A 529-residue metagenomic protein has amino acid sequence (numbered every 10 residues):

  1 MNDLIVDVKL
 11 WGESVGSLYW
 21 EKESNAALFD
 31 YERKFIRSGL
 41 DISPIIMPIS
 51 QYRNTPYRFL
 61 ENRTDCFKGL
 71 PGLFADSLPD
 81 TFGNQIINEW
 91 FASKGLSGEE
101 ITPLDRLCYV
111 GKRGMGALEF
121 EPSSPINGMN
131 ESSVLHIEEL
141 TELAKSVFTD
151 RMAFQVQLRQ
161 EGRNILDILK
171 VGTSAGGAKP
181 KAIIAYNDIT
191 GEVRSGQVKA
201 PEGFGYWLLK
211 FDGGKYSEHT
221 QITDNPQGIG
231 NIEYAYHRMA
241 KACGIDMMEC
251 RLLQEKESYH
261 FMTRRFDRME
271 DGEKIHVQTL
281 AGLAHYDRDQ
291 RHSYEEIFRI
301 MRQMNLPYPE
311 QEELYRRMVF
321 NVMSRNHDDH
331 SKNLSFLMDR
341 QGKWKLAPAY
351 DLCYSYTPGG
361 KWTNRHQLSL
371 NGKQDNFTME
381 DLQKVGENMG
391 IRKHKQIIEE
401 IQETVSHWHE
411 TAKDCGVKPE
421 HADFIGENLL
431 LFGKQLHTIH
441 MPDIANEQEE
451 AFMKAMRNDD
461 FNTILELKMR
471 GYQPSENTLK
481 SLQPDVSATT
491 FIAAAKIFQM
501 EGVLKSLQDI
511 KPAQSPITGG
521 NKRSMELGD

Functional and structural regions predicted by a protein language model:
M1-M441, R523-M525: Phosphate/dinucleotide-binding and metal-coordinating scaffold of catalytic cores in nucleotide-dependent enzymes
I439-G528: Gram-negative host-targeted secretion-system effectors, predominantly Type III and Type IV, recognized via long
